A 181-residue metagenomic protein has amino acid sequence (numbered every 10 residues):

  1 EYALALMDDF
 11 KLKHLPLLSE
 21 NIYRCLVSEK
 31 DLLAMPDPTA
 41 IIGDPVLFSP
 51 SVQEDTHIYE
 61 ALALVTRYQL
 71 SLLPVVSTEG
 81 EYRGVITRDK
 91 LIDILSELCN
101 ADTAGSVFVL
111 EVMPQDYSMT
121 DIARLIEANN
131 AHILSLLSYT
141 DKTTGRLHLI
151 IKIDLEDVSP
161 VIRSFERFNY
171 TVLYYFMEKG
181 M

Functional and structural regions predicted by a protein language model:
E1-L6, L17-S19, Y23-S28, L33-L70 (+5 more regions): Bateman/CBS regulatory modules and CBS-like beta-alpha motifs in cytosolic regions of diverse proteins
D8, T66, S96-C99, I126-N130 (+1 more regions): Signal for well-folded cores of large energy- and translation-related assemblies
K13, S71, H132: Short acidic/polar active-site loop segments enriched in Thr and Asp
L32, L91-I92: A generic structural signal for short hydrophobic patches within well-formed alpha-helices
M35, I94-L95: Residues that scaffold the ATP/ADP-binding catalytic core of kinase and kinase-like folds
V85-R88: Hydrophobic, helix-rich cores of sensory/ligand-binding and other regulatory modules that couple small-molecule
G105-M181: A conserved regulatory-domain signal marking ACT and ACT-like small-molecule sensing domains and adjacent regulatory
